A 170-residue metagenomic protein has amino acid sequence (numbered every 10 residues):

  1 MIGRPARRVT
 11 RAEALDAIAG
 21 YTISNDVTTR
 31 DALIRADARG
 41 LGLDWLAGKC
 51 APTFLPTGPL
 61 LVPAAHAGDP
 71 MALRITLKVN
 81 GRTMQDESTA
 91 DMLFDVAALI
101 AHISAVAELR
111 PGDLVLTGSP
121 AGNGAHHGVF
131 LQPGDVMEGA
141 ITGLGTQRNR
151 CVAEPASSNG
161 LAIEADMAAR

Functional and structural regions predicted by a protein language model:
M1-R4, T57: Short, conserved beta-strand element in jelly-roll/cupin
P5-R7, N149: Short beta-strand segments in beta-sandwich/barrel cores
R7-Y21: N-terminal accessory regions of nucleic-acid-interacting proteins
R30-R170: Catalytic-pocket segment enriched in acidic/His residues
